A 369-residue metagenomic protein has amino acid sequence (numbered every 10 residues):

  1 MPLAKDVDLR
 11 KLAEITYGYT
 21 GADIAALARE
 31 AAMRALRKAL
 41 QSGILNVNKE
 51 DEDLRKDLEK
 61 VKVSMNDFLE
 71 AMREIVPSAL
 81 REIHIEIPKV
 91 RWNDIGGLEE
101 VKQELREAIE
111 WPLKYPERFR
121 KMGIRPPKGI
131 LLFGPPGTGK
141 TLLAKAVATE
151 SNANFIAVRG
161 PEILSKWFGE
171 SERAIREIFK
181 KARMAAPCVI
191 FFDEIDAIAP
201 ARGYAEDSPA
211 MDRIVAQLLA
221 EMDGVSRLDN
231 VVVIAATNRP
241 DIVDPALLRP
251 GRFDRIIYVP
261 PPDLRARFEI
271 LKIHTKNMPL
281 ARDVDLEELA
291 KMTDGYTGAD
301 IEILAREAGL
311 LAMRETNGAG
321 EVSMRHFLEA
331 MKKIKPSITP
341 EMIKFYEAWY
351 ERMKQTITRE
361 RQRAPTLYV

Functional and structural regions predicted by a protein language model:
M1-Y19, D23, A31, E86-Y296 (+1 more regions): Walker A/P-loop NTP-binding motif of AAA+ ATPase domains
P2-L3, L36-I44, R73-E82, Q103 (+3 more regions): Proline-centered turn/helix-capping motifs that create local helix->coil transitions or kinks
E14-V63, E74, K291-R325, E329-T339: AAA+ ATPase "lid" subdomain C-terminal helix
Y19, I75-A79, A205, Y296 (+2 more regions): Short secondary-structure junctions and interdomain/linker hinges
S64-F68, R91, M292, R314 (+1 more regions): Non-catalytic, charged low-complexity extensions flanking SF2 helicase motor domains
M65-R91: Conserved ASCE P-loop NTPase core motifs with emphasis on AAA+ ATPases
R81-H84, G96, R325, L367-V369: Conserved P-loop NTPase/AAA+ ATPase motor core
R81-I87, M122, M342-F345: Short coil/turn segments at secondary-structure boundaries
